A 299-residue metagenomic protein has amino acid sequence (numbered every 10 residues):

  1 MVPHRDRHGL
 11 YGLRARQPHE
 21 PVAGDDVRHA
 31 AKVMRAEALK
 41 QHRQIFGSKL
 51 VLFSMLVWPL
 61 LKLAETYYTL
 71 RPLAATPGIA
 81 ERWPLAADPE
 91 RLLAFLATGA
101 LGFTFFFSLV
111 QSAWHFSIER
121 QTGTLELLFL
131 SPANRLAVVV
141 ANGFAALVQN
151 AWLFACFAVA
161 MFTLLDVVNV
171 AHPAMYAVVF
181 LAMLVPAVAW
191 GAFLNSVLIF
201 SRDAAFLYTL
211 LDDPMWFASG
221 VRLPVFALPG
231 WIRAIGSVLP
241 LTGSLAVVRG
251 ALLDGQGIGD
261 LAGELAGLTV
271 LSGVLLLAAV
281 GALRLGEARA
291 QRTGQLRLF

Functional and structural regions predicted by a protein language model:
V2-V27, G286: C-terminal coupling/interaction segments
R28-N169, P173-F299: Hydrophobic transmembrane alpha-helices and immediately adjacent juxtamembrane helices of multi-pass inner-membrane
